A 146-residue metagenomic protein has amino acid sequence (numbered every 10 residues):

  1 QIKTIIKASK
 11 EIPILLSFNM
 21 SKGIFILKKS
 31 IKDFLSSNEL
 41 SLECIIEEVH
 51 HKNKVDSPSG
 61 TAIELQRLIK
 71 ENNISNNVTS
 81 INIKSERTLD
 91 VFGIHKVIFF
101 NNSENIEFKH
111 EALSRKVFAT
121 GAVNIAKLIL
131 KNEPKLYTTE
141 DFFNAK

Functional and structural regions predicted by a protein language model:
Q1-L15, K22-S36: Rossmann-fold NAD(P)-binding glycine/threonine-rich loop
I14-S17, E48: General beta-strand structural signal in soluble alpha/beta enzymes
L40-K146: C-terminal substrate-binding/catalytic lobe of Rossmann-fold NAD(P)-dependent oxidoreductases
